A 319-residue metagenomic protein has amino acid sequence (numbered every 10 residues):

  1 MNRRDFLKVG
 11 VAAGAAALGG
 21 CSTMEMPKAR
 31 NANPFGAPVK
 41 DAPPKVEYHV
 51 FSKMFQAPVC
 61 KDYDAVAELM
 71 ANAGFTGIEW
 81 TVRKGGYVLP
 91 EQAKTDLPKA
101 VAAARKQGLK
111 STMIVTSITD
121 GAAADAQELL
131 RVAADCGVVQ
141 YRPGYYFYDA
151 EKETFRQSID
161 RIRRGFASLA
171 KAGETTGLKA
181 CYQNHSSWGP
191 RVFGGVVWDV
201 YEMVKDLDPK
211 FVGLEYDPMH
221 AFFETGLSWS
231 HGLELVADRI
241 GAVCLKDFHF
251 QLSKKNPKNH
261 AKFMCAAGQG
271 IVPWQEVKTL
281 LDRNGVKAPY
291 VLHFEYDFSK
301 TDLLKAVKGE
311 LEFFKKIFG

Functional and structural regions predicted by a protein language model:
N2-Q140, D149, R156-D160, R164 (+7 more regions): N-terminal pre-domain/capping segments
F55-K61, R83-T95, S117-D125, Y148-E153 (+5 more regions): Acidic-and-aromatic substrate-binding clefts and catalytic sites of carbohydrate-active enzymes
L109, V138, L178, N284-A288: A short helix->loop->beta-strand "cap" motif at the edges of active sites that frequently abuts
Q140-T154, T176-W188: Active-site groove signature of glycoside hydrolases
G173-I271, K278: Acidic/histidine-rich catalytic cores of soluble enzymes
D247, E276-Y290: Short glycine/proline-rich, acidic loop/turn segments that cap or connect secondary-structure elements
E276, G285, F298, D302-F313: Short, charged alpha-helical segments
V291-E295: Short acidic/histidine-rich active-site segments
